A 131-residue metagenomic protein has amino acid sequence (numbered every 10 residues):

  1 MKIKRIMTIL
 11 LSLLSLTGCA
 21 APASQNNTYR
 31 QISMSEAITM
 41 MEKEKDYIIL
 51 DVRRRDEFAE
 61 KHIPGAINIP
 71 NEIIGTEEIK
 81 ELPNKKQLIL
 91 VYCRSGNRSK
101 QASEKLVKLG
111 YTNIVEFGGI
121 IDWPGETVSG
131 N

Functional and structural regions predicted by a protein language model:
K2-T8, C19-M40, D56-L88, R94-N131: Rhodanese-like catalytic fold shared by cysteine-dependent sulfurtransferases and DSP/PTP-type phosphatases
I9-L13: Hydrophobic helical h-region of N-terminal Sec-dependent signal peptides in bacterial secretory/periplasmic proteins
A37, I48-R53: Short hydrophobic beta-strand that contains or immediately precedes a catalytic carboxylate
E44-I49, Q87: Short coil/turn segments at beta-strand junctions that form active-site/ligand-binding loops
